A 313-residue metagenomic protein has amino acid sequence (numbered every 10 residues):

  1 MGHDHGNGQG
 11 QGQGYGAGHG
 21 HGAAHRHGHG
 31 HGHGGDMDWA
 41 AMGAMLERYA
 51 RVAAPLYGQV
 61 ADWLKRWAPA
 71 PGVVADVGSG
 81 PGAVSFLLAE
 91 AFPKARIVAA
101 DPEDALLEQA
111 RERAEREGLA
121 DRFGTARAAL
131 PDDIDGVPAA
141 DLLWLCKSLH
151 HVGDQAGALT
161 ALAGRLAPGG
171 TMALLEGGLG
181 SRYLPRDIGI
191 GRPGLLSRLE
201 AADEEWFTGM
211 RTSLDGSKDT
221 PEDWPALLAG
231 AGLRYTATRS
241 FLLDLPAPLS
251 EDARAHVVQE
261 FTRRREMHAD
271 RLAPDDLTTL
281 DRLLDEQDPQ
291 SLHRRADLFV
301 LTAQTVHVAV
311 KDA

Functional and structural regions predicted by a protein language model:
H25, H33-L56: Class I SAM-dependent methyltransferase Rossmann-like catalytic core, especially the SAM/SAH-binding loop
R51-P71: Conserved alpha-helix/loop element of class I SAM-dependent methyltransferases that forms part of the SAM/SAH-binding
A75, A83-D133: Class I SAM-dependent methyltransferase SAM/SAH-binding core
G80: Conserved glycine-rich SAM-binding loop
D141-A156: A short SAM/SAH-binding and catalytic strip from SAM-dependent methyltransferases
G157-P168: A short glycine-rich, Lys/Arg-flanked "PGG" loop and its adjoining helix->strand segment in the class I
L174-L249: Conserved catalytic/acceptor-binding region of the Class I
E222, R234-A313: Conserved Class I S-adenosyl-L-methionine
